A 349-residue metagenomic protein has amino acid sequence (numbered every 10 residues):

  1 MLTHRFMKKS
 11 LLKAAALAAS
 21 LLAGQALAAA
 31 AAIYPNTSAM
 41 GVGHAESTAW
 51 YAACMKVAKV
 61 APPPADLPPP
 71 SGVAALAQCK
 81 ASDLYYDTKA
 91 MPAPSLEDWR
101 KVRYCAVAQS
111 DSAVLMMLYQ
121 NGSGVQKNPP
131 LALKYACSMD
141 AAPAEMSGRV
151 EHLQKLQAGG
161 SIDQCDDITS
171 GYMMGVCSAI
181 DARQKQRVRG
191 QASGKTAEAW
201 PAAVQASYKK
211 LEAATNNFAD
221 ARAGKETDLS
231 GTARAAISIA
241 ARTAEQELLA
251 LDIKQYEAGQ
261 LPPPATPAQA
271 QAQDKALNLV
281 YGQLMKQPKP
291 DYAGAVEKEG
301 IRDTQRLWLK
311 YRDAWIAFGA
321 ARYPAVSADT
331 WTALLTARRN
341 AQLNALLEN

Functional and structural regions predicted by a protein language model:
L2-A15: Bacterial N-terminal signal peptides that target proteins for export
A23-A26: N-terminal signal peptide c-region/cleavage motif recognized by signal peptidases
A29-N349: N-terminal alpha-helical modules
